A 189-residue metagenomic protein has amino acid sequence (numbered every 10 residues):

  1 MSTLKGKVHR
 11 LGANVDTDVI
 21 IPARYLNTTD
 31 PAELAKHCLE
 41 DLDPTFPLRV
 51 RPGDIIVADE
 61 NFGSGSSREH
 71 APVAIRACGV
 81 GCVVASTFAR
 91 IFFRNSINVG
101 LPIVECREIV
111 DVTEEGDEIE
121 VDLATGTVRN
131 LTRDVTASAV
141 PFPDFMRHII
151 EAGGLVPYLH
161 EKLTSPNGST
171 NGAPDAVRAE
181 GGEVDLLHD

Functional and structural regions predicted by a protein language model:
M1-T28: Polybasic, low-complexity association/targeting segments
T3, I55, P143-F145: Short hydrophobic "helix-edge" motifs at membrane interfaces and signal-peptide entry regions
V15, G63-E69, I150-H160: Conserved phosphate/anionic-ligand binding catalytic regions in large, soluble enzymes, centered on
I21-T125, R129, D134-T136: Feature captures the catalytic cores and cofactor-binding loops of soluble hydro-lyases/lyases that act on carboxylate
I97-H188: Acidic, glycine-rich flexible loop/linker segments
